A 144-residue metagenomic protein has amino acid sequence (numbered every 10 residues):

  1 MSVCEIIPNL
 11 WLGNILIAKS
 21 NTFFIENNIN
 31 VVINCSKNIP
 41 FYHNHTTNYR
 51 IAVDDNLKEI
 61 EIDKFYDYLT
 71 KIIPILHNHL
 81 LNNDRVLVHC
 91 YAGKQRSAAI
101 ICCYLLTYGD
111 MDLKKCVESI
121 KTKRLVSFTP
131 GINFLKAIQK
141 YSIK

Functional and structural regions predicted by a protein language model:
M1-V86, T107-Y141: Cysteine-based protein phosphatase catalytic domain of the PTP/DSP
D84-C102: A phosphate-binding catalytic loop at a beta-strand-loop-alpha-helix junction that coordinates phosphoryl groups
